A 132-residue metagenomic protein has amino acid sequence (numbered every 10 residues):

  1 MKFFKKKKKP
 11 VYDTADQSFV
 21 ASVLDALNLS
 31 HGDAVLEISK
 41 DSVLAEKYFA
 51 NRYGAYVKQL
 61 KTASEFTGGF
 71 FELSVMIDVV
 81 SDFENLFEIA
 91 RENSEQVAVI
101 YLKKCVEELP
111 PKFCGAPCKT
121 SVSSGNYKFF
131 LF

Functional and structural regions predicted by a protein language model:
M1-S18: Class I SAM-dependent transferase core
D13-D33: Conserved alpha-helix/loop element of class I SAM-dependent methyltransferases that forms part of the SAM/SAH-binding
H31-D41: Conserved class I S-adenosyl-L-methionine
S42-R52: Conserved SAM-binding loop of SAM-dependent methyltransferases across substrates and taxa, primarily the Class I
Y53-E65: A short, well-structured beta->alpha microelement
S64-S74: A short acidic, Gly/Pro-enriched loop at the edge of an enzyme's catalytic core that lines a small-molecule cofactor
E84-A98: A short glycine-rich, Lys/Arg-flanked "PGG" loop and its adjoining helix->strand segment in the class I
A98-L131: C-terminal substrate-binding/active-site "lid" region of AdoMet-derived donor-dependent transferases
